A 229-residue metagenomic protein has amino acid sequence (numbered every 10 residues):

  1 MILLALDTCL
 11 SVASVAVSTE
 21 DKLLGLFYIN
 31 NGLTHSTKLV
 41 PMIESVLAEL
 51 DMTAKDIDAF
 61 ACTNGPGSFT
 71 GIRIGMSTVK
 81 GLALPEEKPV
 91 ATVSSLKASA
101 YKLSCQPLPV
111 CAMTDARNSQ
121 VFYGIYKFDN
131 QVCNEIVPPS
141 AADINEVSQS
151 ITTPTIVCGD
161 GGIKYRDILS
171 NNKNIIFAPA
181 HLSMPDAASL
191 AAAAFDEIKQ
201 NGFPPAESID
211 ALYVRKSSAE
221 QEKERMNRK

Functional and structural regions predicted by a protein language model:
M1-P66: N-terminal beta-alpha supersecondary unit
A13, S119-V121, I209: Change "...and in nucleic-acid phosphodiester-cleaving endonucleases..." to "...and in nucleic-acid processing enzymes
A16, F122-Y126, L212: Conserved hydrophobic/aromatic positions in well-ordered beta-strands
K22, N31-T34, P89-M184, S218-A219: Surface "functional belts" at beta-alpha junctions
V46-L50, P85, L103, A187-I198: Stable alpha-helical structural segments in soluble proteins, enriched in small hydrophobic residues
A59-S95: DPxDG-like acidic metal-binding loop motif
A178-K229: Acyltransferase
